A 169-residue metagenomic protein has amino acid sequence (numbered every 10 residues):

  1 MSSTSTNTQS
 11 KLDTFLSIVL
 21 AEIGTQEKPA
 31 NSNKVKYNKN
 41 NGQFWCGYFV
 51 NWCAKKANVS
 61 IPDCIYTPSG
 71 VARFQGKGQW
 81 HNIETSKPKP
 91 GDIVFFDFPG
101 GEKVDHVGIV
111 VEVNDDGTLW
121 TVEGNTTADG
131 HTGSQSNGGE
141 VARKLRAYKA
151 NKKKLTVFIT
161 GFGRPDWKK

Functional and structural regions predicted by a protein language model:
M1-P62, R164-D166: N-terminal capping segments
S3-T6, G100, V104-K169: Aromatic- and glycine-rich peptidoglycan recognition patches
K11-L16, S60-G133: ...with weaker cross-activation on analogous glycine-rich loops/strands in unrelated enzymes
E27, K34-K36, C64, T85-S86 (+2 more regions): Alpha-helical interaction segments
P29-N31, K36, P90, F95 (+1 more regions): Intrinsically disordered, low-complexity peptide-like regions
